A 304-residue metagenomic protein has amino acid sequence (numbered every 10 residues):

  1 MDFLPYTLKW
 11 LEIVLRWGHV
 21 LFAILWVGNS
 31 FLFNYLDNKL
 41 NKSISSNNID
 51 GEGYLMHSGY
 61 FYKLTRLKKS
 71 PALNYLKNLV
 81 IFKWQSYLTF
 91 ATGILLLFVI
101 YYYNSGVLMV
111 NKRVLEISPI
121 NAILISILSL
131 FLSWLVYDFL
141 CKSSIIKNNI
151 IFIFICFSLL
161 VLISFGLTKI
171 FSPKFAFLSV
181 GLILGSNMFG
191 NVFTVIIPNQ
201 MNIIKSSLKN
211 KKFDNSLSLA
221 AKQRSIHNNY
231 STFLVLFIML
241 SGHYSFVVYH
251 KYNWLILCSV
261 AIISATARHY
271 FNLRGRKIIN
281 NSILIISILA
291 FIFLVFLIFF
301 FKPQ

Functional and structural regions predicted by a protein language model:
D2-Q304: Polytopic transmembrane helical bundles with strong interfacial aromatic enrichment
